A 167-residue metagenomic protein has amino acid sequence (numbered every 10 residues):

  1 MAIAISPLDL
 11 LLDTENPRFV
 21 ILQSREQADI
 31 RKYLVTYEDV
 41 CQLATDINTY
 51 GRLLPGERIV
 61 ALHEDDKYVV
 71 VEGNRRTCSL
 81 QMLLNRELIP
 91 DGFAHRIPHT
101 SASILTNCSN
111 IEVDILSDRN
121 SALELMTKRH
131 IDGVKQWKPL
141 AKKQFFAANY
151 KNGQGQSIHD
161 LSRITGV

Functional and structural regions predicted by a protein language model:
M1-S101, S109-V113: Short, charged/polar connector segments at secondary-structure boundaries
E26, R31, A94-V167: Amphipathic, charge-rich alpha-helical segments that serve as recognition/docking helices
